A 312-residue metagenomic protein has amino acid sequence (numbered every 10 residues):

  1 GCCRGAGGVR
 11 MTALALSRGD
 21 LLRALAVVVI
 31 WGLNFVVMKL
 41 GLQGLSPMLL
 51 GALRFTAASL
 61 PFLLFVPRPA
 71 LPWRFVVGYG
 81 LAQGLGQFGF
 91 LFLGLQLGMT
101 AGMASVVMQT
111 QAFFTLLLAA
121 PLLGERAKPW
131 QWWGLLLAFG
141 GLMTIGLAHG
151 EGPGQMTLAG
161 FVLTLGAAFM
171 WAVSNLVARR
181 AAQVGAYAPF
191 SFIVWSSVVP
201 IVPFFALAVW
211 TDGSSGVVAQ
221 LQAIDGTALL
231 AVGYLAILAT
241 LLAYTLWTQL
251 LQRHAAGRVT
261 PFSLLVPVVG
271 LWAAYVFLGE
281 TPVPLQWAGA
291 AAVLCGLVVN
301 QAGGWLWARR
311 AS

Functional and structural regions predicted by a protein language model:
L16-D20, G44-M48, A52, R68-R74 (+3 more regions): Juxtamembrane helix-entry segments on the extracytoplasmic side of multipass membrane proteins
L25-L33, V37, V77-L97, L118 (+6 more regions): Hydrophobic alpha-helical transmembrane segments of multi-pass membrane transport proteins, especially secondary
V29-A57, M99-M103, V173-P200: Juxtamembrane helix-loop-helix junctions in multi-pass membrane proteins
G41, L50, R54, G94 (+7 more regions): Hydrophobic/aromatic residues within transmembrane alpha-helices of multi-pass small-molecule transporters
L49-L60, Q83, F92-L135, A167 (+1 more regions): Specific alpha-helical transmembrane segments that line the substrate/conduction pathway and gating interfaces
T56, F62, L118, A127-H149 (+3 more regions): Hydrophobic transmembrane alpha-helices of multi-pass small-molecule transport proteins
S59-F62, T115-L116, P121, G152-G216 (+3 more regions): Transmembrane alpha-helical segments that form core, pore/gating elements of small-molecule transporters/exporters
W73-A82, A127-F139, G160-F161, A186-W195: Cytoplasmic-side transmembrane-helix entry/capping segments in multi-pass membrane proteins
